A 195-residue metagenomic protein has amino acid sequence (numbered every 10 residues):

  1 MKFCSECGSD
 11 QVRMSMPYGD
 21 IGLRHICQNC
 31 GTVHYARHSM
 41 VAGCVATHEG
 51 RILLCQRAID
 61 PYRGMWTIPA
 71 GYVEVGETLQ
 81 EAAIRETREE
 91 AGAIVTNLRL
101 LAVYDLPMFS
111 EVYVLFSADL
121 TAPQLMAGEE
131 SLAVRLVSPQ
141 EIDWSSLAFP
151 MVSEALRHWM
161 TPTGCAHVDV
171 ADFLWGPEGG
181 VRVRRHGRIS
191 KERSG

Functional and structural regions predicted by a protein language model:
M1-C44: Acidic, metal-coordinating catalytic segment for phosphate/diphosphate chemistry, firing primarily on the Nudix
F3-E6, R24, V45, L54 (+2 more regions): Conserved hydrophobic/aromatic beta-strand scaffold that supports enzyme active sites
S5, R13, Q28, L53 (+3 more regions): Nucleotide phosphate-binding site architecture
G22, R37-V41, T47, P61-R63 (+3 more regions): Short connector loops at helix/strand junctions that flank enzyme active sites, especially segments positioning acidic
N29, R57, A70, A118 (+1 more regions): Active-site donor-binding loop signature of nucleotide-sugar glycosyltransferases
T47-E89: Conserved Nudix-box catalytic region and its N-terminal flanking loop in Nudix hydrolases and closely related
V73-H158, P162, A166-D169, V181-G195: Unchanged
V170-A171, G176-E178: Polybasic "coupling" helices that flank or enter modular domains
